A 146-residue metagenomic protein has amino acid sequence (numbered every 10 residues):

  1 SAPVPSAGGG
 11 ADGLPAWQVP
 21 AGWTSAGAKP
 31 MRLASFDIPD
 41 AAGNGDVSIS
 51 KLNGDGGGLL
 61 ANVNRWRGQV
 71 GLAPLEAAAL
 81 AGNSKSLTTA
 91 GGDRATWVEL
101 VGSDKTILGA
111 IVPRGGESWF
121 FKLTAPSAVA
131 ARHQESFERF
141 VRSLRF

Functional and structural regions predicted by a protein language model:
S1-A34, A77-A79: N-terminal "mature-domain start" segment
L14, A41-N44, S103-D104, G116: Glycine-centered tight beta-turn/hairpin loop motif at sheet-sheet or coil-to-beta transitions
P15-W17, W23, N64, Q69-V70 (+1 more regions): Surface-exposed amphipathic alpha-helical segments
Q18-R65, Q69: Secretory pathway targeting signatures of secreted, lumenal, and periplasmic proteins
K29, D55-L59, D104-K105, A130-Q134: Solvent-exposed, acidic/flexible segments
M31-S35, N64-R114: Signature of long, low-cysteine stretches enriched in small and polar/charged residues
V47-G56, E99, L123-A130: Second-shell loop/turn segments in exported
G56, A77, T88, S136-R139: Long, low-complexity, Ser/Thr/Pro- and Asp/Glu-rich intrinsically disordered
